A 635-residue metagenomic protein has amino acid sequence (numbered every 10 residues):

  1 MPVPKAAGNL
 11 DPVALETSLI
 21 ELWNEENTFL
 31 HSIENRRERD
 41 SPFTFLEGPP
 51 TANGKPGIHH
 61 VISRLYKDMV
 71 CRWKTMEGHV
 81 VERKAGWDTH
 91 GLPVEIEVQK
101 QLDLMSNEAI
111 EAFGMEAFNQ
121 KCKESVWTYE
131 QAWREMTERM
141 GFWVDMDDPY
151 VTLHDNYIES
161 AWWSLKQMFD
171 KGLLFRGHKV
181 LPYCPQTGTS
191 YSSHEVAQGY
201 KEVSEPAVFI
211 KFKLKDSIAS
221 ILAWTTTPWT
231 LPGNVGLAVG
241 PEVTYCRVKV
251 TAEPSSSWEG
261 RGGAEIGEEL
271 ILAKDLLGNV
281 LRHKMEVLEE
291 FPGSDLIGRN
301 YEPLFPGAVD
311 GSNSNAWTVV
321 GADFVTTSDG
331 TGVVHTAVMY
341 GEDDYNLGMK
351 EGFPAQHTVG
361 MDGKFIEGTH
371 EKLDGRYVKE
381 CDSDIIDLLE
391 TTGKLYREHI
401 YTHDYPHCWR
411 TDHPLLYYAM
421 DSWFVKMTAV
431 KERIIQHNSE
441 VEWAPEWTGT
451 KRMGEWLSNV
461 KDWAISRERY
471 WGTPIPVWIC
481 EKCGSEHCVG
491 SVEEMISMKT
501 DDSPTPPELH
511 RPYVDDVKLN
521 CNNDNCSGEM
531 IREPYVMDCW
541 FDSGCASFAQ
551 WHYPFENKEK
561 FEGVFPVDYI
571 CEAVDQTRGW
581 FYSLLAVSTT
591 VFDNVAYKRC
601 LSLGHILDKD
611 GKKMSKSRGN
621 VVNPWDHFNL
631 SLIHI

Functional and structural regions predicted by a protein language model:
M1-K249, A337-K350, P354-T369, K394-I434 (+4 more regions): N-terminal, positively charged nucleic-acid-binding surface of large information/translation enzymes
A6-A7, A117-S125, A322-E342, H437-M453 (+1 more regions): Extended, non-catalytic structural segments that build the interaction scaffolds of large macromolecular assemblies
T51-A85, I96, K100-L104, P182-T187 (+11 more regions): Conserved active-site neighborhood of enzyme catalytic/cofactor-binding cores
V80, G233-V239, V243-Y245, A264-G360 (+3 more regions): Catalytic alpha/beta core of large soluble enzyme barrels
W258-R261, D542: Glycine-biased, low-complexity coil/linker segments
D295-Y301, F305, W409-H413, W540 (+1 more regions): Active-site cores of enzymes that catalyze phosphoryl transfer or operate on phosphate-rich substrates
I297-G298, E371-D382: A glycine-biased structural micro-motif
E380-T402: Phosphate/diphosphate-binding loops
